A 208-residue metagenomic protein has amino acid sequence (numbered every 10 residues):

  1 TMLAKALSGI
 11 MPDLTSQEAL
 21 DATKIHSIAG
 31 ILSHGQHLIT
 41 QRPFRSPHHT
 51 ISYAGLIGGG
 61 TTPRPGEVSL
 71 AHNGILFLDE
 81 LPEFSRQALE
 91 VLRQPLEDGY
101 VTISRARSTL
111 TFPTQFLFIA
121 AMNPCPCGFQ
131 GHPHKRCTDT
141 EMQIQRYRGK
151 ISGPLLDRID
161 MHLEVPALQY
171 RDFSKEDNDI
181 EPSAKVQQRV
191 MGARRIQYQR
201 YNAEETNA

Functional and structural regions predicted by a protein language model:
T1-Q36, D98: Walker A/P-loop
H37-L76, T109: Conserved alpha-helical scaffold flanking the Walker A/P-loop in AAA+ ATPase domains
P63, Q87-V91, P95-A208: Basic, amphipathic alpha-helical bundle interface domains used for macromolecular binding and assembly
N73, D79-L81, V91-L92: Walker B catalytic acidic pair
L78-S85, G128: Catalytic P-loop NTPase motifs of RecA-like helicase/translocase cores
